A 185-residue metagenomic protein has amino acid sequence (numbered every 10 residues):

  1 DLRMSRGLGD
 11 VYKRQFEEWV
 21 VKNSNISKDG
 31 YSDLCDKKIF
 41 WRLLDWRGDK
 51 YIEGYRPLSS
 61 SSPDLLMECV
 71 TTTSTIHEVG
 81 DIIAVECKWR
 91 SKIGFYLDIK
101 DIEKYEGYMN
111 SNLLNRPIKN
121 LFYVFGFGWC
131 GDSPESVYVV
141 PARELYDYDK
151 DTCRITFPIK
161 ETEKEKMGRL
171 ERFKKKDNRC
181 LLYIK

Functional and structural regions predicted by a protein language model:
D1-Y12: Single conserved hydrophobic/aromatic residue that forms the stacking wall/gate of nucleotide- or nucleobase-binding
Q15-V20, D101-K104: Conserved alpha-helical elements of sugar-nucleotide-dependent glycosyltransferases
K22-S60, D64-L66, V70-T72: A short acidic/basic microdomain associated with nuclease active sites
D33-C35, T71-D81, P117, C130-P134: Short, solvent-exposed loop/turn segments that connect beta-strands within catalytic domains and beta-strand-rich
L65-T71, E78-S91: Conserved catalytic cores of phosphodiester-cleaving nucleases, focusing on short active-site segments
W89-L114: Mg2+/Mn2+-dependent nuclease catalytic core
M109-D147: Nucleic-acid nuclease catalytic cores
Y138-K185: Intrinsically disordered, low-complexity terminal regions enriched in charged/polar residues
